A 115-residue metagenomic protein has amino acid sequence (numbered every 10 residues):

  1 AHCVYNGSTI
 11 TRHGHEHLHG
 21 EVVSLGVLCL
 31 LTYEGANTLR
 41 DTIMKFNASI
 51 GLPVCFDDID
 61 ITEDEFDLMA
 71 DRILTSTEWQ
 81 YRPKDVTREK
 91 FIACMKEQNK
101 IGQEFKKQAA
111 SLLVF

Functional and structural regions predicted by a protein language model:
A1-S49: Active-site segments that bind and position negatively charged phosphate/pyrophosphate groups
A36-F115: C-terminal charged capping/lid subdomain of soluble metabolic enzymes
